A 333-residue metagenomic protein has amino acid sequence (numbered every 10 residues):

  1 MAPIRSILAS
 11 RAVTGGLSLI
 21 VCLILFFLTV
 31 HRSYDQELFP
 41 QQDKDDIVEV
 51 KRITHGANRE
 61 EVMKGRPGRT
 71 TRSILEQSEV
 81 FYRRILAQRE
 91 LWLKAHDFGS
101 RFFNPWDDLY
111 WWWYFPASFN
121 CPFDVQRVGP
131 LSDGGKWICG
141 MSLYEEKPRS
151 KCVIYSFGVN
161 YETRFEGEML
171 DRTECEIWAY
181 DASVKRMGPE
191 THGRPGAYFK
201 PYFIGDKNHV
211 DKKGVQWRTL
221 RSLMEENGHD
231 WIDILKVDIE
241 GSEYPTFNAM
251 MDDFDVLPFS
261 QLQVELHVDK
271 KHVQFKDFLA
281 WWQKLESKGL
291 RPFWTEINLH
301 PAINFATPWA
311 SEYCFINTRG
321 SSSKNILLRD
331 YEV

Functional and structural regions predicted by a protein language model:
A2-V333: Phosphate/nucleotide-binding beta-alpha loop and adjacent structural elements of enzyme active sites
